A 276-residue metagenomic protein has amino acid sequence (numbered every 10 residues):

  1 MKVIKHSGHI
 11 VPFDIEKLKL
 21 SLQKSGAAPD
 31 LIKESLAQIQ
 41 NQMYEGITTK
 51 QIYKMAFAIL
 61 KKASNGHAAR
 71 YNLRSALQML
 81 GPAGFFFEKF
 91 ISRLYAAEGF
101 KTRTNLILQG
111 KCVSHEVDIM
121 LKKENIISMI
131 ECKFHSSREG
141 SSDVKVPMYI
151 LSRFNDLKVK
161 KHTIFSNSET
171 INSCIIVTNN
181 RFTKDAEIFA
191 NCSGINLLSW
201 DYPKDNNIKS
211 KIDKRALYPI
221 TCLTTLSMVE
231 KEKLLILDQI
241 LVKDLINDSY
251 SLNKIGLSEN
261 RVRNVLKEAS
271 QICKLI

Functional and structural regions predicted by a protein language model:
M1-L80, F87: Long, C-terminal-biased catalytic regions of enzyme "large/alpha" subunits
K2-I4, G8-V11, Y202, I208-K209 (+2 more regions): Short leucine-rich amphipathic alpha-helices used at interfaces
P12, K50, S141-V144, I246: Non-catalytic, surface-exposed connector residues within folded enzymatic/regulatory domains
S21, Q42, I59, R153 (+3 more regions): Residues that form generic nucleotide/phosphate-binding pockets
P29, L60-Y218, L235-I236: Intrinsically disordered, low-complexity Ser/Thr/Pro/Gly-rich regulatory segments
K33, F85, T225-M228: Amphipathic alpha-helical repeat elements characteristic of tetratricopeptide repeat
E34, I107, Y202, I246-N247: Proline- and acidic/polar-enriched loop/turn elements at helix boundaries
F90, L94, D213-I276: C-terminal extensions
